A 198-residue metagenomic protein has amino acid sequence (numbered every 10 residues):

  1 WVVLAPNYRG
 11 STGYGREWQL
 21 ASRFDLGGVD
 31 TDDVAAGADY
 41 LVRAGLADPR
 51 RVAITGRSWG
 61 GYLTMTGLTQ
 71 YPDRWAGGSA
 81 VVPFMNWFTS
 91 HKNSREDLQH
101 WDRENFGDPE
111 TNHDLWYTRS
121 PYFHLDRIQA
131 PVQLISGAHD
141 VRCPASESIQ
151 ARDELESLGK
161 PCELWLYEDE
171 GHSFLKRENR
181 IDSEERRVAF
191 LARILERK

Functional and structural regions predicted by a protein language model:
W1-V2: Hydrophobic helix-coil surface modules that form long, contiguous segments used for peptide/substrate interaction
A5-K198: Active-site-proximal cap/loop segments of hydrolase catalytic domains
